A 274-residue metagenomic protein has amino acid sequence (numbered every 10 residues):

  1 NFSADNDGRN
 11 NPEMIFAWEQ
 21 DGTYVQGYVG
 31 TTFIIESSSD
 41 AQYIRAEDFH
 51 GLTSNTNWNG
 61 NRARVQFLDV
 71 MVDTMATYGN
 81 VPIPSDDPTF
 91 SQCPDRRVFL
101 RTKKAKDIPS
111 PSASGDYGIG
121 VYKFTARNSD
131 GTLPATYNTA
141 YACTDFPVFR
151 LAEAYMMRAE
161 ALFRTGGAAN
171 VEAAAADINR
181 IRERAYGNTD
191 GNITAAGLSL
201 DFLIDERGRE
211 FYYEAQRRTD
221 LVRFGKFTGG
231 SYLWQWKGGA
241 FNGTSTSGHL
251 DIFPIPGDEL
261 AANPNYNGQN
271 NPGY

Functional and structural regions predicted by a protein language model:
F2-T56, N138-V148, A175, R182 (+1 more regions): Long, intrinsically disordered, low-complexity segments
E13, R62-R150: Flexible, polar/acidic helix-loop-strand segments at domain edges
Q20, T102-K106, F163-T165: Short beta-strand segments enriched in hydrophobic/aromatic residues within well-folded beta-rich domains
R96, M156-M157, A176, D201: Feature representing long, continuous alpha-helical segments
L151, R158-E160, T165: Structural register within alpha-helical repeat arrays
E153, L162, D177, Y212-Y213: Extracytoplasmic/periplasmic ligand-capture domains
T165-A173: Structural helix-adjacent loops and short alpha-helical linkers that scaffold large soluble proteins
